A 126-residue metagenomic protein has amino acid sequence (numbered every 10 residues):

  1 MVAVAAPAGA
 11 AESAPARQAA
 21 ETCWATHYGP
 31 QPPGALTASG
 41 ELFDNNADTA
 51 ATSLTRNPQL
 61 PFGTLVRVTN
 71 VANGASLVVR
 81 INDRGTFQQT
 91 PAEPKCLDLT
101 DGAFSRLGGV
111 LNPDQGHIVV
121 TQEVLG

Functional and structural regions predicted by a protein language model:
M1-G126: Secreted/periplasmic proteins
